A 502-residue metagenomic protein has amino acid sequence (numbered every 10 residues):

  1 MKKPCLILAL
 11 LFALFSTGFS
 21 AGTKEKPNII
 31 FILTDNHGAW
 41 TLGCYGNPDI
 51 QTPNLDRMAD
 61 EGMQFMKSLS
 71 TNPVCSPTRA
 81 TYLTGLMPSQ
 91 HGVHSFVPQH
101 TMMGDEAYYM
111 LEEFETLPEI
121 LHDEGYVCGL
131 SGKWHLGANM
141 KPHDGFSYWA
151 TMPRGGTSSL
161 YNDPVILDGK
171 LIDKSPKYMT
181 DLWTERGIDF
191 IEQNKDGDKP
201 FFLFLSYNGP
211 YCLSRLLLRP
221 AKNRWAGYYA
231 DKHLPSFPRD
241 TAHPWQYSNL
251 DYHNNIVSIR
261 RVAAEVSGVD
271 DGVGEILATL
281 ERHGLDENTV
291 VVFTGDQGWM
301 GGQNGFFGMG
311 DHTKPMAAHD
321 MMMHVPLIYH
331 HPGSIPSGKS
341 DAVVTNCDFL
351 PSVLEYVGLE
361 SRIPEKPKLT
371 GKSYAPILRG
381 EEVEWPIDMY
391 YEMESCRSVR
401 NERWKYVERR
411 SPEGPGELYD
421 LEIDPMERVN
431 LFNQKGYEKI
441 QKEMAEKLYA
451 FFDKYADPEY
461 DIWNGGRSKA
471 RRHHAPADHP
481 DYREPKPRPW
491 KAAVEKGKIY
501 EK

Functional and structural regions predicted by a protein language model:
A21, F31-T34, G38-G129, Y148 (+2 more regions): Active-site segment of extracytoplasmic enzymes that catalyze sulfate/phosphate-ester chemistry
A21-P27, T34, A39, Q64 (+12 more regions): Long, internal low-complexity/basic segments
K26-G38, R57-M58, Y82-T84, L121 (+8 more regions): Beta-strand elements within well-structured catalytic alpha/beta cores of enzymes that handle phosphate/sulfate esters
C44-D49, Q64-M87, H94, Q99 (+7 more regions): Short, solvent-exposed turn/loop segments enriched in Gly/Ser/Thr/Pro and often Arg
L83, G155-I172, Q246-H253, G274-A278 (+4 more regions): Substrate-binding rim/cap in mid-to-C-terminal beta-strand-loop elements of soluble/periplasmic
V93-D123, H135-A263: Formylglycine-dependent
P142-M152, L213-K222, A278-I335, T345: Histidine-centered active-site microenvironments of extracellular/periplasmic hydrolases and transferases
H319-V325, M389-N433, K439, S468-K502: C-terminal, low-complexity/hydrophilic appendages and adjacent surface loops of extracellular/periplasmic anionic
